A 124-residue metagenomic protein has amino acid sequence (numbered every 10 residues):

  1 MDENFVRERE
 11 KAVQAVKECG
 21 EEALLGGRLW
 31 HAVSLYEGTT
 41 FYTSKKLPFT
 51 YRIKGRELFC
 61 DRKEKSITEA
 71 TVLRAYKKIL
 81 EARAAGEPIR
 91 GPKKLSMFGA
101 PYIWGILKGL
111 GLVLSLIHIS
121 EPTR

Functional and structural regions predicted by a protein language model:
M1-F5, I89-R90: Alpha-helix initiation/capping motif
E3-K65: Long, low-complexity, charged/polar intrinsically disordered regions in eukaryotic proteins
Q14, H31-L35, R74-E81, G105 (+2 more regions): Charged/polar, solvent-exposed surface patches and flexible loops
L24, I67, T71-R74, F98-G105: Short, well-structured alpha-helical interface segments that form or flank functional binding sites
K54, L58-L95: Amphipathic protein-protein interaction modules
A82-L116: Short, compact, well-ordered microdomains
I117-T123: Conserved small/polar residues in nucleotide/adenosyl-binding loops
